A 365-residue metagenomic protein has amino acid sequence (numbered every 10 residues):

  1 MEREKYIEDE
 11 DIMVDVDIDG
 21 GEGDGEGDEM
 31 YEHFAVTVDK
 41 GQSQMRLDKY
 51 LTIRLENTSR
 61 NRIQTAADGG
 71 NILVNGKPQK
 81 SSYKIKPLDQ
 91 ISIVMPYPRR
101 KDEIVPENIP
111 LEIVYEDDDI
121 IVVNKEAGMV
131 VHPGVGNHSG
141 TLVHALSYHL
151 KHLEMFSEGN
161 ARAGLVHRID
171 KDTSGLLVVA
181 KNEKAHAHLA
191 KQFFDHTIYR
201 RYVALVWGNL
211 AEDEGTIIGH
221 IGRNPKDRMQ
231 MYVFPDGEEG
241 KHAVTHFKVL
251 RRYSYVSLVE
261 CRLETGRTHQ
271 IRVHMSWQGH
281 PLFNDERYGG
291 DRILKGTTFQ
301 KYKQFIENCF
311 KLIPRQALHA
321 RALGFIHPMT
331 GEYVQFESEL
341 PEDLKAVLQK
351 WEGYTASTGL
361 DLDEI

Functional and structural regions predicted by a protein language model:
M1-P225, L340-E352, G359-I365: RNA pseudouridine synthases
N61, V233, E286-R287: A short, aromatic/hydrophobic, helix- or strand-capping loop or linear motif that either lines the entrance/gate
V94-P96, D227-Q230, H242, Y302-N308: Short Pro/Gly-enriched beta-strand edge/turn motifs at strand-loop
V123, V273, N284: Active-site flanking residues adjacent to catalytic metal/cofactor-binding acidic residues
L150-N160, P235-D236, T297-K301, K311: Short, charged helix-to-loop "capping" segments that act as catalytic/coupling loops
G159-K191, I198-Y199, V203, G222-H280 (+1 more regions): The conserved catalytic core of RNA pseudouridine synthases
L282-F325: RNA substrate-recognition surfaces in RNA-acting enzymes
